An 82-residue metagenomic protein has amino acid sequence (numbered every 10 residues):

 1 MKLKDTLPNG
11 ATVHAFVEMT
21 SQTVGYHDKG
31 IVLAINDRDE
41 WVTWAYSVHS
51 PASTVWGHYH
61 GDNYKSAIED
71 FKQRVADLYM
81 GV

Functional and structural regions predicted by a protein language model:
M1, A76-V82: Short intrinsically disordered terminal tails
M1-V42: Short N-terminal "domain-start" leader segments that mark the transition from disordered tails or signal peptides into
T6, S21, S47-S53, S66: Generic serine detector
I31-H58, R74: Short aromatic-glycine-(Arg/Gly/Cys) micro-motifs in beta-strand/loop hairpins
S53-H58, I68, Y79-G81: Acidic, Ser/Thr/Gly/Pro-rich low-complexity intrinsically disordered regions that serve as flexible linkers
D62-L78: A short, charged, amphipathic alpha-helix used as a generic interaction element across diverse proteins
